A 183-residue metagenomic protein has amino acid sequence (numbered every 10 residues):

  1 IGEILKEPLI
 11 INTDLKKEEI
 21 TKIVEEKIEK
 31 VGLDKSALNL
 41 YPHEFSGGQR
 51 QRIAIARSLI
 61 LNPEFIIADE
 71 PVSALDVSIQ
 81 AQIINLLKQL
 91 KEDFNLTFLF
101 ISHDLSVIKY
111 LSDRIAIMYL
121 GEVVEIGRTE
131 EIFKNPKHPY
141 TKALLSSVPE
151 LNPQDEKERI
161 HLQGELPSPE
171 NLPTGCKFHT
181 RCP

Functional and structural regions predicted by a protein language model:
E18-S36, L145-S146: Conserved ABC ATPase "signature" region
Y41-F45, Q49: Conserved ABC ATPase signature
I55, I79, I83: Hydrophobic anchor residue at the start of the ABC signature
I60-E64: A short, proline-enriched helix->beta-strand linker immediately N-terminal to the Walker B motif in ABC-type P-loop
I108-Y110: A short, surface-exposed alpha-helical micro-motif characterized by mixed small hydrophobic and charged/polar residues
R128-P183: Short catalytic/signature loops enriched in Gly
